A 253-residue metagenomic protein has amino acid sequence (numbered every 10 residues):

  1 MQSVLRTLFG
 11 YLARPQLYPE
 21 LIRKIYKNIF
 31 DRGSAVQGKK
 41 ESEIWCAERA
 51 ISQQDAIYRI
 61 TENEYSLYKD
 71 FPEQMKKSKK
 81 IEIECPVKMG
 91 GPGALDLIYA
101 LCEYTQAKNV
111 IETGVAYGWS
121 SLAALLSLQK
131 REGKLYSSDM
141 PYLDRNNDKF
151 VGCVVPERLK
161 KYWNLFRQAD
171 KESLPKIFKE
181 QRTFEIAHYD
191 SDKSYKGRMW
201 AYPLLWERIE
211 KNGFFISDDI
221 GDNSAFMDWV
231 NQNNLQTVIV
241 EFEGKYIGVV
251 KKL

Functional and structural regions predicted by a protein language model:
M1-E62, S66: Membrane-proximal basic amphipathic "stem/tether" segments
V4-L5, E84-L253: S-adenosylmethionine/decaboxylated-SAM
L8, I29, I57, E64-D70 (+4 more regions): Intrinsic disorder/low-structure terminal segments
L12, P19, K27, R59 (+6 more regions): Compositionally biased, intrinsically disordered low-complexity regions enriched in proline and serine
A13, S34, P72-M75, R182 (+2 more regions): Prokaryotic Sec-type signal peptides and long signal-anchor helices with extended Leu/Ile/Val-rich h-regions
R14-P15, Y68, S194, N223: Polar helix-capping/helix-linker motif
K40-Q53, L67-S78, Y99, K149-P156 (+1 more regions): Short charge-dense sequence patches
A50-A94, A100-Y104: Class I SAM-dependent transferase core
